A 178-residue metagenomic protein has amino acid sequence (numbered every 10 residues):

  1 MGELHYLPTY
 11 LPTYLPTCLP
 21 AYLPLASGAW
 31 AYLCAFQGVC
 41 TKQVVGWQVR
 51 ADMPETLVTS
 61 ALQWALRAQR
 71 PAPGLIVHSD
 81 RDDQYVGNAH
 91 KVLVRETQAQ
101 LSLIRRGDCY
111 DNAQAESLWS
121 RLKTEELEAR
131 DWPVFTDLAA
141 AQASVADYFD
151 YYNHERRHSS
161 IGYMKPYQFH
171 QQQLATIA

Functional and structural regions predicted by a protein language model:
M1-A178: Charged DNA-binding/catalytic regions of mobile-element recombinases
